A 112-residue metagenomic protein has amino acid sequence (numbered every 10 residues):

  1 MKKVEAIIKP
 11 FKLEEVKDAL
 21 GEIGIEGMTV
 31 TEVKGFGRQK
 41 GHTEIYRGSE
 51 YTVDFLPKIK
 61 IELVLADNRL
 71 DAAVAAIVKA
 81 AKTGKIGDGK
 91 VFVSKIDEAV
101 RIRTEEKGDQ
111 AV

Functional and structural regions predicted by a protein language model:
M1-V112: Positively charged, small/polar-rich N-terminal and surface patches that mediate targeting and assembly and bind
